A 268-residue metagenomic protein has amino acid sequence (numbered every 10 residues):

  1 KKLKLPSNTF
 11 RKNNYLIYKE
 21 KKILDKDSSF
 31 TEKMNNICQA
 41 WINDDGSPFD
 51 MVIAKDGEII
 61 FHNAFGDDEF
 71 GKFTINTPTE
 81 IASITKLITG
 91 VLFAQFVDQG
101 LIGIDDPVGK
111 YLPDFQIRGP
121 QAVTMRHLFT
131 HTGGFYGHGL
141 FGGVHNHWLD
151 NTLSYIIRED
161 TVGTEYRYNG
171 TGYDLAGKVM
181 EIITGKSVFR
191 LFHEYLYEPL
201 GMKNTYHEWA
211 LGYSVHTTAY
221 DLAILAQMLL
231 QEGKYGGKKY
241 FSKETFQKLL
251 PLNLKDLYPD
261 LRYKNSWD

Functional and structural regions predicted by a protein language model:
K1-D25: Extracytoplasmic/periplasmic proteins that interact with beta-lactams or build/remodel peptidoglycan
L24-I81, L101, D150, I157: Short, conserved catalytic-motif segment at the N-terminal edge
N35, Q39, A94, G109 (+7 more regions): Non-transmembrane alpha-helical segments in soluble domains of secreted/periplasmic/extracellular proteins
N35-Q39, G57, P78-D105, Y173-E181 (+1 more regions): Active-site SXXK
I60-F65, H138-V162, Y166, K186-T205: Short, charged, amphipathic alpha-helices and their helix-cap/turn boundaries
F73-N76, I157-V162, Y173-D174, Y206-L211 (+1 more regions): Flexible glycine/proline-enriched surface loops and loop-helix/loop-strand junctions
I75, E80-I84, F96-Y136, I182-S214: Active-site helix/loop module of the DD-peptidase/beta-lactamase fold, centered on the serine-lysine SxxK catalytic
R190, E198-D268: Penicillin-binding protein/beta-lactamase superfamily catalytic region
